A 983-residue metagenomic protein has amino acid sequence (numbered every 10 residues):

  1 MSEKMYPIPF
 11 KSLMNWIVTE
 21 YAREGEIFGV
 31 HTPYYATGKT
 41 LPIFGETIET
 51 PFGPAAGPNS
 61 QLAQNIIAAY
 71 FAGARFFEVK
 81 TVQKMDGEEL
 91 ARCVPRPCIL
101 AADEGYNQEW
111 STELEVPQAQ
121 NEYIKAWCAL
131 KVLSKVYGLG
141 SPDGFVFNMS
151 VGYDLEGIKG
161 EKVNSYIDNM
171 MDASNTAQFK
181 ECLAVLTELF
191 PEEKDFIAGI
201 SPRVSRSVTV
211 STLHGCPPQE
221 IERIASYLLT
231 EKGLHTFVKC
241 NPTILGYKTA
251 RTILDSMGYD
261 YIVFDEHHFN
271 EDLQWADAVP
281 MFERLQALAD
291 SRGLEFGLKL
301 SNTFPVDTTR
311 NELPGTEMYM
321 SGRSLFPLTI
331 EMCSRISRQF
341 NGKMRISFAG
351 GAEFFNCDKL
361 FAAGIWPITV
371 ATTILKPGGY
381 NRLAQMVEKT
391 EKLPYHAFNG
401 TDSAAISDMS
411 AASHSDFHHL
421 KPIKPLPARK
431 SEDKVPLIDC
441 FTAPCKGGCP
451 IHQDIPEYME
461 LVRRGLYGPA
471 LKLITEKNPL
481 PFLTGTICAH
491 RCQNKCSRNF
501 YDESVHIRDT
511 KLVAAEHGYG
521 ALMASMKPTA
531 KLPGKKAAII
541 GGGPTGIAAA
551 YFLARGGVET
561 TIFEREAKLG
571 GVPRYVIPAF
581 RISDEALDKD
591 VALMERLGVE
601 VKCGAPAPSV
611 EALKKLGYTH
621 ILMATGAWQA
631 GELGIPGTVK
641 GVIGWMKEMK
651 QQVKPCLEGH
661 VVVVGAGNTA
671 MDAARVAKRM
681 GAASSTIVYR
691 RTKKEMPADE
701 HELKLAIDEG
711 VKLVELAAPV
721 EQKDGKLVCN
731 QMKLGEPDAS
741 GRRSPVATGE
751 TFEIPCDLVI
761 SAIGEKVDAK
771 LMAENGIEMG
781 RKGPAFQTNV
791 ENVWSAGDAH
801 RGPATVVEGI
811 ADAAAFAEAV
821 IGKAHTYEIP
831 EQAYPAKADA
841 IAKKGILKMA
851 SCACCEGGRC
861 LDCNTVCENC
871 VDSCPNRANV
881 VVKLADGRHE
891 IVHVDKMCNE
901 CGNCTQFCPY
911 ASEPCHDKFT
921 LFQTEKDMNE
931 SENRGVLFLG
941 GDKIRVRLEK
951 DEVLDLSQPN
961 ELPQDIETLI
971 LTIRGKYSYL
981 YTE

Functional and structural regions predicted by a protein language model:
M1-E231: N-terminal capping/small domains of soluble enzymes
A22-T37, P242, G246-G342, P377-Y395: Glycine/Thr-rich beta-alpha phosphate-binding loop at enzyme active sites
A63-A68, A225, A352-V370: Catalytic cores of alpha/beta
R75-G87, C240-P242, K359-K389, R691: Glycine-rich phosphate-binding active-site loops on the catalytic face of alpha/beta enzymes
E317, R323, L328, I374-L375 (+16 more regions): Ferredoxin-type iron-sulfur electron-transfer modules and their immediate structural context
I540-T561, K602-E611, T625-L633, W645-E700 (+4 more regions): Rossmann-like dinucleotide/flavin-binding elements
E559-I562, E566-V601, A674-E721: Rossmann-like dinucleotide-binding cores of NAD(P)H-dependent redox enzymes
K602-L616, G631, L716-K726, M732-G735: A conserved short coil-to-beta-strand element within the FAD-binding core of flavoproteins
